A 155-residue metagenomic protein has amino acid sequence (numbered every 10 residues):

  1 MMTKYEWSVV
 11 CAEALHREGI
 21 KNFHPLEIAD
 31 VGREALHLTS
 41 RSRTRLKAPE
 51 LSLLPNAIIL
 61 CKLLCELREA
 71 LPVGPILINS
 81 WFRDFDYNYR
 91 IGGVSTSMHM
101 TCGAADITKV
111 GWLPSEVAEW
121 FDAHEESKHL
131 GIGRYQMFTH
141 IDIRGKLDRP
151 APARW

Functional and structural regions predicted by a protein language model:
M1-R68, P72, R144-G145, R154: Extracytoplasmic cell-surface/polysaccharide-interacting catalytic and binding patches
D30-G32, S40, D86, I91 (+2 more regions): Solvent-exposed, flexible loop/coil residues
N56-L63, I78, Y87, G103 (+2 more regions): Amphipathic alpha-helical interface surfaces
C65-G92: Extended, low-complexity, intrinsically disordered C-terminal regulatory tails of eukaryotic serine/threonine kinases
T96-W155: Catalytic cores and adjacent binding grooves of peptidoglycan-active enzymes
